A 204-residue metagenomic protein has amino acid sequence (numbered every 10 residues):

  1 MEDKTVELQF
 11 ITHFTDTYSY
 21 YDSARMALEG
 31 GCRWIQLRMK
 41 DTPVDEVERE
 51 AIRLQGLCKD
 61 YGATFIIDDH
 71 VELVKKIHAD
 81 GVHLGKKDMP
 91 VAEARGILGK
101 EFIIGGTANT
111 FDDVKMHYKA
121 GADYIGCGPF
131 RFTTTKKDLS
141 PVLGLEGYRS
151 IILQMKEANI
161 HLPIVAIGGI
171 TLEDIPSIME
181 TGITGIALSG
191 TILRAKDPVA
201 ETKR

Functional and structural regions predicted by a protein language model:
M1-M89, G96-F111, K115-D123, S150-L153 (+3 more regions): Conserved N-terminal beta1-alpha1 strand-loop-helix module at the mouth
L84-A92, F132-M155: Flexible, gly/pro- and Lys/Arg-enriched active-site loops
F111-P141: Histidine/lysine/aspartate-rich catalytic loop segments that bind and position anionic ligands
C127, V165-I170, I186-G190: Glycine-rich beta-strand-to-loop/alpha-helix junction loops that act as flexible
L143, G190-T191: Contiguous, function-dense segments enriched for cysteine-driven chemistry and partner/ligand-binding capacity
T181, G185: C-terminal binding/interaction regions
